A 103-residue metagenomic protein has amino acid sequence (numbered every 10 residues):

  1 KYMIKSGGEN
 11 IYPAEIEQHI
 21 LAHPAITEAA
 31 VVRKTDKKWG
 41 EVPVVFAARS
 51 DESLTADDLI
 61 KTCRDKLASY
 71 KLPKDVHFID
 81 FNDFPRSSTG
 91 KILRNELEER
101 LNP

Functional and structural regions predicted by a protein language model:
K1-K71, E96-E99: AMP-binding/adenylate-forming catalytic core of the ANL superfamily
G8, G90-K91: Conserved phosphate-binding and hydrolysis motifs of nucleotide-dependent enzymes
A68-T89: AMP-binding/adenylate-forming catalytic domain of the ANL superfamily
K91-P103: Phosphopantetheine-dependent thiolation modules in NRPS/PKS and related acyl-activating systems
